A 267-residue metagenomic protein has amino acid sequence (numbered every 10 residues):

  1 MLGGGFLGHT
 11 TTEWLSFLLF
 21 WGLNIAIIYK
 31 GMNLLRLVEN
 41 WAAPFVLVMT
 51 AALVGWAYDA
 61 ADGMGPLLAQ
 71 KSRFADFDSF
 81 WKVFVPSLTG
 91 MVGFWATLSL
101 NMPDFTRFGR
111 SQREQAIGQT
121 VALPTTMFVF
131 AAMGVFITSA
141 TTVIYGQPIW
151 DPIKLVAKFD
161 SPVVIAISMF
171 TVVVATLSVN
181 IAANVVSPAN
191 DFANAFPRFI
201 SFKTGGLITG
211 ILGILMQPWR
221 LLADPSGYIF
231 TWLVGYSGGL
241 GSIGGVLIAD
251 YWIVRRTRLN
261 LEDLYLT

Functional and structural regions predicted by a protein language model:
M1-L18, I25, Y29-M32, A60-V85 (+3 more regions): Inter-helical loop and helix-membrane interface segments of multi-pass membrane transporters/permeases
M1-T12, R107, P124, I181-T209 (+1 more regions): Helix-loop-helix connectors at the membrane interface of multi-pass transporters/channels
L2-Y29, P44-L53, S87-M102, A166-T171 (+1 more regions): Transmembrane alpha-helical segments of multi-pass small-molecule transport proteins
L15-D59, A69, Q119-L123, L233-G241: Membrane-interface loop-to-helix entry segments
S16-L23, G55-A61, S72-I137, P162-A182: Hydrophobic, membrane-embedded alpha-helices of multi-pass small-molecule transporters
L19-A42, N101-S111, S187-F196, Q217-I229: Membrane-water interface regions at transmembrane-helix termini and the short interhelical loops of multi-pass membrane
F45-S72, F94, G134-V143, G245-T257: Hydrophobic alpha-helical segments and their helix-loop junctions in multi-pass secondary transporters
M133-N180, R198-F199, L215-P225, T231-G238: TM-loop-TM module centered on a large, flexible mid-protein loop between adjacent transmembrane helices in multi-pass
